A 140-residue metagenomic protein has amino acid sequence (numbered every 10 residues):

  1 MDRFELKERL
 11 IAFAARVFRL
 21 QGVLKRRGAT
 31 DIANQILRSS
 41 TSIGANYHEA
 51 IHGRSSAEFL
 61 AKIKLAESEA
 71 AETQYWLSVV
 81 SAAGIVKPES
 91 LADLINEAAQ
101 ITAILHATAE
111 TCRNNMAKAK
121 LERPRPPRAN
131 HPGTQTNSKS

Functional and structural regions predicted by a protein language model:
M1-S140: Short, C-terminally biased terminal segments at protein or domain edges
